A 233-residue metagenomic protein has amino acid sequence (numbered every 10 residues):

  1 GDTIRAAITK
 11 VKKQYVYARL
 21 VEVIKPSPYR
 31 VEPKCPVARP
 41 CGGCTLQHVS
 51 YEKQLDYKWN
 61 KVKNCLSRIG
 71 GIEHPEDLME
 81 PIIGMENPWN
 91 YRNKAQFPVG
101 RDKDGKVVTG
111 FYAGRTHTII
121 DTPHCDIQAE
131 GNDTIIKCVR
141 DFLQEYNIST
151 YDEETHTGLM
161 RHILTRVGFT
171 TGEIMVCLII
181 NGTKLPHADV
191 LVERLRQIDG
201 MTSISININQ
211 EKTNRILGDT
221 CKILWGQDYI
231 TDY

Functional and structural regions predicted by a protein language model:
T3-Y233: Accessory RNA-recognition modules of RNA-modification enzymes
